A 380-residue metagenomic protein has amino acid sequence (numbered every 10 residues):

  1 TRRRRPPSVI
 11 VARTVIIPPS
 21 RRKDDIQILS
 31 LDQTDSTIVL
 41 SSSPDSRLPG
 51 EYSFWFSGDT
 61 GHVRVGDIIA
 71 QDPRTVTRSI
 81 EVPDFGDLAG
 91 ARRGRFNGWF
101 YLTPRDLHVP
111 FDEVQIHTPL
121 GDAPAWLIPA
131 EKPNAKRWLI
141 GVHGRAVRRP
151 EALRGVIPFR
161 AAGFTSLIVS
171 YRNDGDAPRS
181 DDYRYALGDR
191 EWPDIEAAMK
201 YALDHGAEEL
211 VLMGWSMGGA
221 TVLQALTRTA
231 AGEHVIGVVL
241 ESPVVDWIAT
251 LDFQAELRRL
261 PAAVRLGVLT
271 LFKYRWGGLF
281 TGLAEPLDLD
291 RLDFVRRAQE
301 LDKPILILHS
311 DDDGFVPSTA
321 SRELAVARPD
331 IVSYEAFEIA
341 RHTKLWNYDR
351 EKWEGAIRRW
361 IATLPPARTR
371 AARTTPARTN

Functional and structural regions predicted by a protein language model:
V82-K132: N-terminal cap/lid segment of alpha/beta-hydrolase-fold proteins
P119-R172, D176-P178: Short, surface-exposed "cap/lid" segments of acyl-processing enzymes
R184-H205, V211: Alpha/beta-hydrolase active-site loop
R228-L287: Hydrolase active-site cap/lid region
E300-D302, I307-H309, D313: Short beta-strand/loop motif that positions the catalytic acidic residue of the alpha/beta-hydrolase fold
K303, P317-V326: Short alpha-helix in the alpha/beta-hydrolase fold that links the catalytic acid
D311-V316, T343-K344: Acidic catalytic loop of the alpha/beta-hydrolase fold
A340-E354: Catalytic histidine-centered segment of alpha/beta-hydrolase-like enzymes
